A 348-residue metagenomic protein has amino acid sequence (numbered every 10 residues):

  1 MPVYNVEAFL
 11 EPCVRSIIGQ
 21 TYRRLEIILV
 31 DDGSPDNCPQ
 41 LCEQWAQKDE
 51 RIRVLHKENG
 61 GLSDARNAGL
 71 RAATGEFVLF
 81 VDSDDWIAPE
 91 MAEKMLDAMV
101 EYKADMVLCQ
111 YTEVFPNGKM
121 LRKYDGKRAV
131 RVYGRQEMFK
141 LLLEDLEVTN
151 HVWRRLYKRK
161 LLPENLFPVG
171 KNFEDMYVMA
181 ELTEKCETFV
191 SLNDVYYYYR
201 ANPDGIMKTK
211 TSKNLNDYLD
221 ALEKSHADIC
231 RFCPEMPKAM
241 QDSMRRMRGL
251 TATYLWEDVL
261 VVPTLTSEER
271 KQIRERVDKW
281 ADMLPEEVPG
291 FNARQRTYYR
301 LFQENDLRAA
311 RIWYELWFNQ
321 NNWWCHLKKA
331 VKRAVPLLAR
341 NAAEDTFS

Functional and structural regions predicted by a protein language model:
N5-G19: Short, well-formed alpha-helical segments that are part of the catalytic scaffolds of diverse glycosyltransferases
E11-R15, P39-E43, N67, G75 (+1 more regions): Short alpha-helix within the catalytic core of nucleotide-sugar-dependent glycosyltransferases
S16, D31-Q40, E58: A conserved acidic beta->alpha catalytic loop
E58-D64, L70-A73, K171-N172: A short, glycine-/small-residue-rich helix N-cap motif at loop->alpha-helix starts within glycosyltransferase
L62, S83-V190, R200-K213: Donor-binding/catalytic cores of nucleotide-activated saccharide and glycerol-phosphate transferases/polymerases
V78: Short aromatic/hydrophobic "clamp" motif used to bind/position activated sugar donors
Y196-N202, T209-M236, T253-P285: Catalytic core of nucleotide-sugar-dependent glycosyltransferases
V261-S348: Membrane-interface aromatic/basic loop that binds lipid-linked glycans or pyrophosphate carriers, typified by
